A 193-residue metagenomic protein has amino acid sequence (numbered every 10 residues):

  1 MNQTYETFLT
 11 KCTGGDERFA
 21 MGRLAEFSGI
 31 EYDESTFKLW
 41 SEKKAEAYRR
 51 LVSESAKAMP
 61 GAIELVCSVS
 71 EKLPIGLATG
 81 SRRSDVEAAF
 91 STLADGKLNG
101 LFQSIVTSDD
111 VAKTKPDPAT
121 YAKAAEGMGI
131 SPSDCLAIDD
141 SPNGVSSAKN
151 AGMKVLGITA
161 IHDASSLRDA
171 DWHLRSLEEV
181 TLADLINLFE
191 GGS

Functional and structural regions predicted by a protein language model:
M1-I63, C67, E71: N-terminal helical cap/lid subdomain that shapes the substrate entry/recognition surface in HAD-like hydrolases
T10, I75-A78, K113, A137: Conserved SAM-binding loop
G14-A20, G76-F90: Conserved long hydrophobic alpha-helices within structured protein cores
E64-C67, R82-S193: Asp-based, Mg2+/Mn2+-dependent phosphohydrolase catalytic module
K72-L73, G152: Glycine-centered short loops/turns at secondary-structure junctions
